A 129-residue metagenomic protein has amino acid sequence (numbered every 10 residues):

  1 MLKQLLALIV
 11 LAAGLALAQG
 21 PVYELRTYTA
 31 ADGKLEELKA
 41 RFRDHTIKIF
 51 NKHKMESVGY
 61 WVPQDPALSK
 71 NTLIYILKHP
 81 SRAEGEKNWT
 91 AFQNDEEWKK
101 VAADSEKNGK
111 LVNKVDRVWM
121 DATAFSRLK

Functional and structural regions predicted by a protein language model:
Q4-G14: Sec-dependent N-terminal signal peptides
A16-A18: Boundary at the C-terminal end of the N-terminal hydrophobic targeting segment
G20-E37, H45, I49, A124-K129: Surface-exposed interaction/gating patches
G20-V22, S69-N71, L111: Residue-level preference for beta-strand/loop junctions
V22-T27, L38, T72-L77, R117: Short, structured motif recognition centered on aromatic/hydrophobic residues
G33, P63-L68, P80-E84, T123-F125: Solvent-exposed loop/turn segments at secondary-structure junctions within structured extracellular/periplasmic domains
A40-V58, P66, K78-W119: An amphipathic, aromatic/His-enriched active-site/gating alpha helix that lines ligand/cofactor pockets
